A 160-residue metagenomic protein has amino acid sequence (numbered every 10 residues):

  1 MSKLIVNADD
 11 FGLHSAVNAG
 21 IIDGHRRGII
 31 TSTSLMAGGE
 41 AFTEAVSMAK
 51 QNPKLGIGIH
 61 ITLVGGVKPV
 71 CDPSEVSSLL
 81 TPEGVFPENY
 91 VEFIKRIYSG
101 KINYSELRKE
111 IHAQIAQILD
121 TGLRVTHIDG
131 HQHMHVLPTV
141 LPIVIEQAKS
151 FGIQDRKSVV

Functional and structural regions predicted by a protein language model:
M1-S15, I21: Boundary/entry segment of secreted carbohydrate-active catalytic domains
K3-I5, I30-S34, K54-H60, R124-H127 (+1 more regions): Structural preference for beta-strand elements that scaffold enzyme active sites
D9-F11, M36-G38, H60-V64, H131-H133: Active-site beta-loop-alpha junctions enriched in small/polar residues
S15-E40: A short alpha/beta connector and helix-capping loop motif
I21-R27, A45-G56, S74, S78-G84 (+2 more regions): Acidic (Asp/Glu)-rich catalytic clusters
K68-N103: Active-site gating loops and adjacent loop-to-helix segments of metal-dependent hydrolytic enzymes
S105-H127: CE4/NodB-like, metal-dependent polysaccharide N-deacetylase domain that modifies extracellular/periplasmic N-acetylated
V159-V160: Conserved small/polar residues in nucleotide/adenosyl-binding loops
